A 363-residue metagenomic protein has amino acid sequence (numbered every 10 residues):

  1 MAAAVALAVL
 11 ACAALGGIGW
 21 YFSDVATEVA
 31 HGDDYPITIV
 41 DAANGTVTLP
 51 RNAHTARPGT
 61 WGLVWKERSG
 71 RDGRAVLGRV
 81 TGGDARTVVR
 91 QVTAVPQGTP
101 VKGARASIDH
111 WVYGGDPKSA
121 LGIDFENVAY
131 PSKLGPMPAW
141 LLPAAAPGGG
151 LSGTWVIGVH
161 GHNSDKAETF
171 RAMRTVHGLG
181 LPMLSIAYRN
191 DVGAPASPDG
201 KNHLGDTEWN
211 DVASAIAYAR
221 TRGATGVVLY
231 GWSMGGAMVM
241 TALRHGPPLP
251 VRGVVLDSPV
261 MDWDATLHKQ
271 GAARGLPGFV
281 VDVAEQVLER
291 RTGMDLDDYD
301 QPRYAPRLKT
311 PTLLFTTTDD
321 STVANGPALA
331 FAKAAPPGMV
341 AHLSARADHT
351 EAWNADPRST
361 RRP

Functional and structural regions predicted by a protein language model:
M1-A120: N-terminal targeting or regulatory segments adjacent to alpha/beta-hydrolase or S9 domains
G98-L151: N-terminal cap/lid segment of alpha/beta-hydrolase-fold proteins
K133-R189, G193-P195: Short, surface-exposed "cap/lid" segments of acyl-processing enzymes
E168, K201-R222, V228: Alpha/beta-hydrolase active-site loop
T241-D295: Hydrolase active-site cap/lid region
R307-K309, L314-D320: Short beta-strand/loop motif that positions the catalytic acidic residue of the alpha/beta-hydrolase fold
S321-P327: Conserved alpha/beta-hydrolase "acid-adjacent" motif
A332-A352: Catalytic histidine neighborhood in serine/cysteine hydrolases with alpha/beta-hydrolase-type architecture
